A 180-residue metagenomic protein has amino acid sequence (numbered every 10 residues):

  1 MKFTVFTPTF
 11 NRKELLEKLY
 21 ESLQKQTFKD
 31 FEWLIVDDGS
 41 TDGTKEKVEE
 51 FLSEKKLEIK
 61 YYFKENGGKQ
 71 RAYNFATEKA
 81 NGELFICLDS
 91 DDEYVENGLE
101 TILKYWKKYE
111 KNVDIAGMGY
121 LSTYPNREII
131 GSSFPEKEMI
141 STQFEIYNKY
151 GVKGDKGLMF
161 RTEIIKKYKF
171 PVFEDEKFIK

Functional and structural regions predicted by a protein language model:
K2-T4, E32: Cell-envelope/extracellular polymer assembly enzymes that use nucleotide-activated donors
R12-K25: Short, well-formed alpha-helical segments that are part of the catalytic scaffolds of diverse glycosyltransferases
S22, D37-E46, D89: A conserved acidic beta->alpha catalytic loop
F31-G39, K60-E65: Short beta-strand/loop segment that forms part of the nucleotide-sugar
K64-A80: Glycine-rich, basic loop-to-helix element that forms the pyrophosphate-binding segment of sugar-nucleotide handling
F85: Short aromatic/hydrophobic "clamp" motif used to bind/position activated sugar donors
N97-I130: Conserved donor NDP-sugar-binding/catalytic core segment of glycosyltransferases
G131-K180: Conserved nucleotide-sugar donor-binding catalytic segment
